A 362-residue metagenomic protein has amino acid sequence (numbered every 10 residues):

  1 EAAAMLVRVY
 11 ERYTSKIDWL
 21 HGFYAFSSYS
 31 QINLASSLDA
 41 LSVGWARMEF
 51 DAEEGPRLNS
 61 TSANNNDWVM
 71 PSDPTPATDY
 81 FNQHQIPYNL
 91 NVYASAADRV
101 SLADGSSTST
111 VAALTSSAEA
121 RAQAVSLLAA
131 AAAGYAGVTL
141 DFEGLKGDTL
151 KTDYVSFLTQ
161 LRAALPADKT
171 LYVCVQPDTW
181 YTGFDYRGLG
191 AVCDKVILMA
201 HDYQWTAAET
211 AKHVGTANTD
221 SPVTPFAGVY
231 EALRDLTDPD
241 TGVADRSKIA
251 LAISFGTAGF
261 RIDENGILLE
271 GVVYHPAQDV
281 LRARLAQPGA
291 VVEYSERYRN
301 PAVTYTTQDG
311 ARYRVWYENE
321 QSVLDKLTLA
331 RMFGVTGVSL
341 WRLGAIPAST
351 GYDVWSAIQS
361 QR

Functional and structural regions predicted by a protein language model:
E1-E11: Short, solvent-exposed alpha-helical surface patches in non-cytosolic proteins
S15-A122: Glycan-recognition patch characteristic of GH18 chitinases/ENGases and related GlcNAc/peptidoglycan-binding proteins
F23-S27, V43-R47, N91-A96, D141-L145 (+5 more regions): Active-site-proximal beta-strand/loop segments in catalytic clefts of secreted hydrolases
F23-S37, A113-A132, T179-Y186, E318-R331: Short, acidic/polar
L41, L140, L161, V196 (+3 more regions): Conserved, mostly hydrophobic/aromatic
F50-S72, G147-A283: Substrate-binding surface in catalytic domains of secreted glycosidases
D98-S109, K248, F255-T328, W355-I358 (+1 more regions): Glycan-binding loop/region signatures in secreted carbohydrate-active enzymes
K326-R362: Acidic/aromatic/glycine-rich contiguous surface patches that form carbohydrate-binding/processing clefts and analogous
